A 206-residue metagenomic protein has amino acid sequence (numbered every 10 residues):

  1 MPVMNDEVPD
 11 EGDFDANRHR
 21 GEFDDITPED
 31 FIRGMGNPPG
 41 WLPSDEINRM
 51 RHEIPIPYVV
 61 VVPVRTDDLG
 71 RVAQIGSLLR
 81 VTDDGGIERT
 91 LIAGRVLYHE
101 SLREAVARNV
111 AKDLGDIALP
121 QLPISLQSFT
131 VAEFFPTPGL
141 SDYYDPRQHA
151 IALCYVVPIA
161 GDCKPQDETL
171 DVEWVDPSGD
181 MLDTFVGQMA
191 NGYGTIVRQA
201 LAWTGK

Functional and structural regions predicted by a protein language model:
P2-G12, D83-E88, Q148, C154-K206: Nudix hydrolase/Nudix homology domain
P2-L69, Y144-D145: Acidic, metal-coordinating catalytic segment for phosphate/diphosphate chemistry, firing primarily on the Nudix
D30, N37-P38, D84, G139 (+1 more regions): Macromolecular interaction modules
P57-V59, A73, I151-L153, L170: Change "...and in nucleic-acid phosphodiester-cleaving endonucleases..." to "...and in nucleic-acid processing enzymes
V62, T66-D67, V72, V110-A111 (+4 more regions): A structural signal for the main folded, soluble domain(s) of proteins
P63-R65, L79, P158-I159: Residue-level signal for short segments within beta-strands and strand-turn junctions of well-structured beta-sheet
G70-A118: Conserved Nudix-box catalytic region and its N-terminal flanking loop in Nudix hydrolases and closely related
G115-C163: Active-site segment of metal-dependent pyrophosphate-handling enzymes, primarily the Nudix hydrolase catalytic core
